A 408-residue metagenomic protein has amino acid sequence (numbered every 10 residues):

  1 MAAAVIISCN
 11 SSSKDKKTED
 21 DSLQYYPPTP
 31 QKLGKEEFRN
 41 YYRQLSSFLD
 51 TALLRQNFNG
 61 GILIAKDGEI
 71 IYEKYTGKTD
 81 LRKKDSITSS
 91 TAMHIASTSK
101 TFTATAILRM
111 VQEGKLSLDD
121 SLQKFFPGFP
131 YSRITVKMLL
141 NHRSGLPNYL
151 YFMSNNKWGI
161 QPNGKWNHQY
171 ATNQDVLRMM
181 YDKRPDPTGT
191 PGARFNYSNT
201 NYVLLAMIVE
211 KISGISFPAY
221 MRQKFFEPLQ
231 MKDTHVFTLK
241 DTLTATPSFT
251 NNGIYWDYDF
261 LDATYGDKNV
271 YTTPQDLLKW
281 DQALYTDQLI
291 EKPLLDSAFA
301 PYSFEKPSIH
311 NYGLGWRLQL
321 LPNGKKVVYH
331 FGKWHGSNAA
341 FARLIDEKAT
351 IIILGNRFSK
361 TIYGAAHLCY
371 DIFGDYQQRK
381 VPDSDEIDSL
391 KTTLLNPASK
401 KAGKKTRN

Functional and structural regions predicted by a protein language model:
M1-I7: Sec-dependent bacterial lipoprotein signal peptides
C9-Y75, E210, E227, Y258-N408: Catalytic loop of the DD-peptidase/beta-lactamase superfamily, centered on the K-T-G motif and neighboring
Y25-T29, D67, K78-Y197: Active-site-proximal loop and beta-strand segments within enzyme catalytic domains
K66, I70, L122, G128 (+1 more regions): Short, solvent-exposed turn/loop segments enriched in Gly/Ser/Thr/Pro and often Arg
T101, E113-L116, K211, I215 (+2 more regions): Residues at alpha-helix boundaries and the short loops/turns that link adjacent helices
I134-H335: Short, surface-exposed loop or secondary-structure junction motifs that flank catalytic or metal-binding residues
